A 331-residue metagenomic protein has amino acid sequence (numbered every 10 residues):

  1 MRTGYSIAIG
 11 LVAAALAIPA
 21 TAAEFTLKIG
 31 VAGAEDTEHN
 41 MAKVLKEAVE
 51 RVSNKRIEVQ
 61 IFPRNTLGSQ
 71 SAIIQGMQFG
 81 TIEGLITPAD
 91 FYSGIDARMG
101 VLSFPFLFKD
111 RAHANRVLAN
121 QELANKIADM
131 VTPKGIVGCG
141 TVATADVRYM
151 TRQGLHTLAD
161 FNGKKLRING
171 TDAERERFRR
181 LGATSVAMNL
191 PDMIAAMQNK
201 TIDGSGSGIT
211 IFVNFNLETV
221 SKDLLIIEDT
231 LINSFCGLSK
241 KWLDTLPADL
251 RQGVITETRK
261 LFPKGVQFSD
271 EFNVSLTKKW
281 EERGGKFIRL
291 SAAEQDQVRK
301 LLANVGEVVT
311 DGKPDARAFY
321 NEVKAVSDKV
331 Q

Functional and structural regions predicted by a protein language model:
M1, A22-A23: Absolute protein N-terminus
M1-I9: Bacterial N-terminal signal peptides that target proteins for export
T3, N125-K126: Secondary-structure junction/capping motif
V12-A13: Hydrophobic helical h-region of N-terminal Sec-dependent signal peptides in bacterial secretory/periplasmic proteins
A17-P19: N-terminal signal peptide c-region/cleavage motif recognized by signal peptidases
A23-A114, E122-L123, D129-Q331: N-terminal secretory/targeting leader peptides
